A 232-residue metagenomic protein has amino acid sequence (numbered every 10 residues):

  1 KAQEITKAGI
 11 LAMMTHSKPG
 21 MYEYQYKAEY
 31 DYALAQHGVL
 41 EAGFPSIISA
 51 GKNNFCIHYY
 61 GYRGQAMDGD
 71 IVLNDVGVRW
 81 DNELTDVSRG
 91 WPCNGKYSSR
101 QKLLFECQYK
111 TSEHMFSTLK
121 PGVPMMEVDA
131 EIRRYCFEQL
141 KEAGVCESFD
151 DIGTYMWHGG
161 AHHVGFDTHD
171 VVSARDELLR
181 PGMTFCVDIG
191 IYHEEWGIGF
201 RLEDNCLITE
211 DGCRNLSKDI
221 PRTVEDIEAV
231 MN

Functional and structural regions predicted by a protein language model:
K1-N232: Active-site neighborhoods and metal-handling regions in enzymes and metal-associated proteins
